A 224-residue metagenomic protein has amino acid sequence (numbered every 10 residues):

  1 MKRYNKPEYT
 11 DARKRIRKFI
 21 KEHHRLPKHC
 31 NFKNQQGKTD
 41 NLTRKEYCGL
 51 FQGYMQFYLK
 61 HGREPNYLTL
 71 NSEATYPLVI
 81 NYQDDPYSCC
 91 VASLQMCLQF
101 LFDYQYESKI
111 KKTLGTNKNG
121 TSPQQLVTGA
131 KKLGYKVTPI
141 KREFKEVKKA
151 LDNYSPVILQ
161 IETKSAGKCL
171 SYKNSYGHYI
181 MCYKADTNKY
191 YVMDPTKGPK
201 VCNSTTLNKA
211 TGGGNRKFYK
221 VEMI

Functional and structural regions predicted by a protein language model:
M1-E73: Trp/Gly-enriched beta-strand/coil motifs that build multi-repeat beta-propeller-like domains and related W-rich binding
D11, R15-K18, E46-G53, S88 (+5 more regions): Extracytoplasmic/secreted proteins, especially bacterial periplasmic and envelope-associated proteins
R15, F19-E22, G53-F57, H61 (+3 more regions): Structured segments of extracytoplasmic/periplasmic soluble domains in secreted or envelope-associated proteins
E73, P77, L114-N119, K173-N174 (+1 more regions): Noncatalytic regulatory segments and standalone regulatory/sensor domains
E73-R142: Cysteine-nucleophile protease catalytic domains, especially the papain-like/related folds used in DUB/UBL proteases
Y87, M96, T116-N117, F144-K145 (+3 more regions): Solvent-exposed loop/turn segments at secondary-structure junctions within structured extracellular/periplasmic domains
V127-I180: ...with weaker cross-activation on analogous glycine-rich loops/strands in unrelated enzymes
